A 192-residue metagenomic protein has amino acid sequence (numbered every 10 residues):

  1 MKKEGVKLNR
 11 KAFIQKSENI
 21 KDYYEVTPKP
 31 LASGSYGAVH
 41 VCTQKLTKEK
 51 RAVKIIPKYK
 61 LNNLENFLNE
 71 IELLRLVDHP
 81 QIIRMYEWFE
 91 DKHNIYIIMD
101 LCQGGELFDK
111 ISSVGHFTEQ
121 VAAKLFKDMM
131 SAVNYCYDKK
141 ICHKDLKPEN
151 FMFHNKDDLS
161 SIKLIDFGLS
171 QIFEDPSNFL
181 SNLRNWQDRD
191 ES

Functional and structural regions predicted by a protein language model:
P28-S35, V39: Protein kinase glycine-rich loop
K50, I55-V77: Conserved N-lobe beta3->alphaC-helix segment of eukaryotic protein kinase catalytic domains
W88: Activation-segment/catalytic-loop signature of the eukaryotic protein kinase fold
H93-E106: Conserved short submotifs of the Hanks-type protein kinase catalytic core that shape the nucleotide-binding pocket
F108-F117: AlphaC helix of the protein kinase catalytic domain
L125-F126: Activation segment signature within eukaryotic-like protein kinase domains
M129-I141: Protein kinase catalytic-loop region centered on the HRD/HxD motif
